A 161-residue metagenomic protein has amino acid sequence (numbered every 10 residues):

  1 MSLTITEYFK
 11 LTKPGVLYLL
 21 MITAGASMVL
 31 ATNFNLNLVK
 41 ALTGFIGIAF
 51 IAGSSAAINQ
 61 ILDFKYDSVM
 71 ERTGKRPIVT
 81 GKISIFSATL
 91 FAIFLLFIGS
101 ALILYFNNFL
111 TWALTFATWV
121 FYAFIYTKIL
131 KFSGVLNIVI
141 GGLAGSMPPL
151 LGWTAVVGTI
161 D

Functional and structural regions predicted by a protein language model:
S2-F9, Y18, I22, S27-L30 (+2 more regions): Alpha-helical transmembrane segments of multi-pass membrane proteins predominantly involved in bioenergetics
L3-V16, P77-A88, I125-A144: Interhelical loop and helix-boundary elements at the membrane-water interface of polytopic inner-membrane proteins
L19, V39-G47, S87-F91, L95 (+3 more regions): Alpha-helical transmembrane segments of integral membrane proteins
M21-G25, R76-V79, L95, I140-V156: Small-residue-rich segments of transmembrane alpha-helices in multi-pass membrane proteins, especially helix faces
I22-A26, L30-F64, S100, A113 (+1 more regions): Membrane-embedded alpha-helical segments that form the functional core of polytopic membrane enzymes, especially those
R72-A113: Multi-pass membrane catalytic core of lipid/isoprenoid biosynthesis enzymes
L104-L110, T127-L136, W153-I160: Membrane-interface helix caps and helix-loop-helix hairpins in membrane proteins
